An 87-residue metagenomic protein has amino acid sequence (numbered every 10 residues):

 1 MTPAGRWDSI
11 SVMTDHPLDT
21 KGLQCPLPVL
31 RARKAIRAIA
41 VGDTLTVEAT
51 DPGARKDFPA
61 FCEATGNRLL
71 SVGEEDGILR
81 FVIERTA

Functional and structural regions predicted by a protein language model:
T2-A4: Ala/Thr-enriched low-complexity intrinsically disordered regions
D8-I10: Short, positively charged and aromatic/hydrophobic N-terminal segments
M13-L18: Generic N-terminal amphipathic, Lys/Arg-enriched alpha-helix
T20-V72: Amphipathic, hydrophobic secondary-structure cores in small proteins
D76-I78: Short acidic/glycine-enriched loop/turn segments that link adjacent beta-strands
R80-A87: Core SAM-dependent methyltransferase catalytic element
